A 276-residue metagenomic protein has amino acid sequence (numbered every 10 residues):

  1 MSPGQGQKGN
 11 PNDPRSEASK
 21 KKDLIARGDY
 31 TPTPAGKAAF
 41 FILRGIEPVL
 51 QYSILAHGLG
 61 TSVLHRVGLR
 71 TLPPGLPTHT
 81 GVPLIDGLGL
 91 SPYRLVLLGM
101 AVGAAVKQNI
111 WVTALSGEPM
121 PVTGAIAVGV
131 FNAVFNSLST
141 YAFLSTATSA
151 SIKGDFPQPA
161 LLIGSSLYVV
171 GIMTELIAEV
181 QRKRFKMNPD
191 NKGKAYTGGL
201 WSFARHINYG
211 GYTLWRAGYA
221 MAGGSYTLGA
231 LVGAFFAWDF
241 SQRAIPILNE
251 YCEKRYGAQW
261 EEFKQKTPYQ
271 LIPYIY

Functional and structural regions predicted by a protein language model:
S2-V67, S149-Q181, M187-Y276: Hydrophobic transmembrane alpha-helices
G60, H65-K153, I163-L167: Intramembrane catalytic core of multi-pass membrane enzymes that act on lipidic substrates
